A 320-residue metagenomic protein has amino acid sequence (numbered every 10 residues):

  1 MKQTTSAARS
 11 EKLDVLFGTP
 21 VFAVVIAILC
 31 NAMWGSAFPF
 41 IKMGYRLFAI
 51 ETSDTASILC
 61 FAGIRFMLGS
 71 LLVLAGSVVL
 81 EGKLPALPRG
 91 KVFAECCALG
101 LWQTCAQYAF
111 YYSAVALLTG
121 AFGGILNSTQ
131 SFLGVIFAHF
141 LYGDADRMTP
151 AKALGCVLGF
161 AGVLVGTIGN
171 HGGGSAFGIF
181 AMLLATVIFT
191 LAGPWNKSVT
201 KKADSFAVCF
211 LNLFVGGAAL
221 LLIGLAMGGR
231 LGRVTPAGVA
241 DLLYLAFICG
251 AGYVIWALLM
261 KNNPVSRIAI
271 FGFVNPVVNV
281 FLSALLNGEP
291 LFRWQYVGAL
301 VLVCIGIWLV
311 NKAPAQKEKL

Functional and structural regions predicted by a protein language model:
K2, L47-Q103, L133-F137, I188-A192 (+1 more regions): Transmembrane alpha-helices of multi-pass small-molecule transport proteins
K2-C60, H171-S198, F247, L282 (+1 more regions): Glycine-/small-residue-enriched transmembrane alpha-helix faces in small-molecule transporters and effluxers
T19-V24, D54-L59, P88-F93, I168-I188 (+2 more regions): Juxtamembrane helix-entry segments on the extracytoplasmic side of multipass membrane proteins
L29, M33-S53, L68, Y108-L118 (+5 more regions): Juxtamembrane C-cap of transmembrane helices in multi-pass membrane transport proteins
N31, P39-K42, V73, G134-I136 (+5 more regions): Transmembrane alpha-helical segments that form core, pore/gating elements of small-molecule transporters/exporters
I64, T104, Y108, F122-S131 (+2 more regions): Helix-helix packing/entry segments at the starts of transmembrane helices
V73, F137, M148-I168, F273 (+2 more regions): Hydrophobic transmembrane alpha-helices of multi-pass small-molecule transport proteins
V78-G123, N127, V163-V165, L245-N263: Specific transmembrane alpha-helical segments of multi-pass solute transporters/efflux pumps, especially DMT/EamA
